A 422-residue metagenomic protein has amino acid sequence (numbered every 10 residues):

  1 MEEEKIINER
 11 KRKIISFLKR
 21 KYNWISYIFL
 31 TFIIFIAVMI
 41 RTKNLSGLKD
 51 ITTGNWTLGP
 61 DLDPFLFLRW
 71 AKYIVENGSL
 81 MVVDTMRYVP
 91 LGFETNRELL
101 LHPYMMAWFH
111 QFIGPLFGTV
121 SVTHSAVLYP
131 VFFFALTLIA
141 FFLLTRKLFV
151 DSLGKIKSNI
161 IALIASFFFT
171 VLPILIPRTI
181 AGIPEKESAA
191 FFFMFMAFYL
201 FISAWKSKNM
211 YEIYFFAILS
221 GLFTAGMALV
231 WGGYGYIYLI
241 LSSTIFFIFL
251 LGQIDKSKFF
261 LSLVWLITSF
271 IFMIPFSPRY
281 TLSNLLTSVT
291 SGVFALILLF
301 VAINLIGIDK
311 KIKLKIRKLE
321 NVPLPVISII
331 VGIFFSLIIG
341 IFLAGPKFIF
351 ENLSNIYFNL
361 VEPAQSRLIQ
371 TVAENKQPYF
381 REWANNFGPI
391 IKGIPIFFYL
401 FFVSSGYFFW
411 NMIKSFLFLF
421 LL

Functional and structural regions predicted by a protein language model:
M1-T53, L62, K155-L163, I303-I312 (+2 more regions): Start-transfer (signal-anchor) and selected internal transmembrane alpha helices of multi-pass inner/ER membrane
F17-P64, R69, E76, V83-M86 (+3 more regions): Transmembrane signal-anchor helices characteristic of membrane glycosylation enzymes that use polyprenol
Y22-F29, I33, S125, Y129-P130 (+11 more regions): Alpha-helical transmembrane segments of integral membrane proteins
F35-T137, L172, E185: Membrane-interface coil-to-helix junctions
A37-V38, L128-K208, E212-L250, S262-P278: Membrane-embedded helix bundles of polyisoprenyl
L148-F149, L200-S207, I245-D255, P275-S277 (+3 more regions): Structural signal for the C-terminal ends of transmembrane alpha-helices and the immediately following loop
I237-V326: Perimembrane helix-loop-helix junctions
S288-G307, P325-F420: Alpha-helical transmembrane segments at the extracellular/periplasmic loop-to-helix junctions of multi-pass membrane
